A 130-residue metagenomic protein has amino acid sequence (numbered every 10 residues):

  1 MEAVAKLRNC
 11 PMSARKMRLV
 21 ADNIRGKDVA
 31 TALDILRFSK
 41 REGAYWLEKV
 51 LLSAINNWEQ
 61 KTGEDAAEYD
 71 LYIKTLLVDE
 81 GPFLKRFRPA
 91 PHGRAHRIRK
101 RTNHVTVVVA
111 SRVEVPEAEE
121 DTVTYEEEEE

Functional and structural regions predicted by a protein language model:
M1-N23, K27-E130: Structured, basic alpha/beta domains of bacterial-type, RNA-associated proteins
